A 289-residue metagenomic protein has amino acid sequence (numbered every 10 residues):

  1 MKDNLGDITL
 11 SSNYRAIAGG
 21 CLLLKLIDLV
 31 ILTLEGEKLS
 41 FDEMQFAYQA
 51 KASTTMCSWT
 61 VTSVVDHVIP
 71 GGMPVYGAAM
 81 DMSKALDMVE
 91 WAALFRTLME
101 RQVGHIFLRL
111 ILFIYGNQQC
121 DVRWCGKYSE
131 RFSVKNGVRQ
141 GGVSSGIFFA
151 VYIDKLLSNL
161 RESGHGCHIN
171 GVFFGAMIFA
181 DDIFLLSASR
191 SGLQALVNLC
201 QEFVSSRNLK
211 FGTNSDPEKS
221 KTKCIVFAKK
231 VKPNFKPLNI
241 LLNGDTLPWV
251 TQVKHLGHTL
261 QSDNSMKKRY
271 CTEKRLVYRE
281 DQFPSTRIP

Functional and structural regions predicted by a protein language model:
M1-K155: Conserved pre-catalytic core of RNA-dependent polymerases
V30-L34, S58-I69, T97, G192-N208 (+1 more regions): Inter-domain linker/hinge segments that demarcate the starts of reverse transcriptase and RNase H-type modules
K84-R101, G137-V138, G142, M177-S206 (+2 more regions): Catalytic palm subdomain of template-directed nucleic-acid polymerases, centered on the conserved carboxylate motif
I106-I114, N208-K221: A generic structural motif
G126, T213-T251: Short, conserved micro-motifs composed of acidic
G164-I178: Active-site nucleotide-donor binding segment shared across nucleotidyl transfer reactions
L242-P289: Basic, alpha-helical interaction scaffolds
